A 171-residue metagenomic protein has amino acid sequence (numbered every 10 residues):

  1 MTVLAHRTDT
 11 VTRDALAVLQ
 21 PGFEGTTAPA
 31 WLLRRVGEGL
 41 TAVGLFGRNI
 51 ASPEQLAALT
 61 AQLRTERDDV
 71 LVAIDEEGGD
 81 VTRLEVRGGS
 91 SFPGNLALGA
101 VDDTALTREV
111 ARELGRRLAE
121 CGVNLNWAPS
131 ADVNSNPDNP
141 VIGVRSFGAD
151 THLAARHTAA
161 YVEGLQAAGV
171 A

Functional and structural regions predicted by a protein language model:
T2-A58, D80-T82: DNA-contacting surface of Y-family translesion DNA polymerases
T8, P29-A30, D103, N139 (+2 more regions): Short, structured coil/loop segments at alpha-helix boundaries
A15-L16, R67-D69, V123, A167-V170: Short coil/turn connectors at secondary-structure junctions
G37-L59, L63-H157: Enzymes and membrane/adaptor proteins characterized by extended Gly/Ser/Thr/Asp/Glu-rich, aromatic-dotted
H157, V162-A171: Phosphate/pyrophosphate-binding betaalpha-module
